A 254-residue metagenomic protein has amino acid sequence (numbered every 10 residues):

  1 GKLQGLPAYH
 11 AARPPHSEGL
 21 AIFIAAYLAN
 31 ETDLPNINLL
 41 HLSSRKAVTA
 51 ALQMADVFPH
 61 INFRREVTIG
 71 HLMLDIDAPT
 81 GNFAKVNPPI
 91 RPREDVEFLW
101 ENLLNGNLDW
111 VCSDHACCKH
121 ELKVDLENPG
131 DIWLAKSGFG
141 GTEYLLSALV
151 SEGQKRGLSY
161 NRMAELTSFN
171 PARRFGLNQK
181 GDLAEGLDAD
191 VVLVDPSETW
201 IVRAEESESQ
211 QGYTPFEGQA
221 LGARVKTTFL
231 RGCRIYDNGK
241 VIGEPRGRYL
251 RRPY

Functional and structural regions predicted by a protein language model:
G1-V111, A116: Histidine/acidic residue-rich metal-binding segments in metalloenzymes
L6-L34, F83, W110-V111, C117-S197: His/Asp/Glu-enriched, well-ordered alpha-helical/loop segment that forms or immediately abuts the divalent-metal
A47-V48, M73, K119-E121, I201-V202 (+1 more regions): Glycine/Thr-rich phosphate-binding loops of Rossmann-like dinucleotide-binding domains
T68, N82, N107, L145 (+3 more regions): A generic structural signal for well-ordered coil/turn residues at beta-strand boundaries that shape enzyme active-site
T68, V86-I90, F139-L146, F216: Long, contiguous hydrophobic alpha-helical segments, chiefly transmembrane helices and signal peptides
D125-E127, D131, E185-R251: C-terminal cap of metal-dependent C-N hydrolases
